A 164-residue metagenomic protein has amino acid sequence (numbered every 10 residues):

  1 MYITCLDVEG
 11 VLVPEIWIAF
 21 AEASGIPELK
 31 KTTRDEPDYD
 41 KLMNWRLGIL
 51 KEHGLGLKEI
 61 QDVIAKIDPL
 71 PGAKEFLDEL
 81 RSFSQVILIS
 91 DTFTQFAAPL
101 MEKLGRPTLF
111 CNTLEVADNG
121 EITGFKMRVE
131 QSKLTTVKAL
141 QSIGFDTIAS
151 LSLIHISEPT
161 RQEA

Functional and structural regions predicted by a protein language model:
Y2-D118: Alpha-helical substrate-recognition element adjacent to the catalytic core
E9, T123, L151: Short glycine-rich loop/turn motifs that provide flexible caps or phosphate-binding loops at active sites
L80-S82, Q141-G144, R161: Flexible, charged surface loops at secondary-structure boundaries
D91, A149-I154: Glycine-rich beta-to-alpha transition loops that act as phosphate-gripper elements at the mouths of alpha/beta enzyme
Q95-I148: Substrate-recognition "cap/lid" segment bordering the active-site pocket of phosphatases
I154-A164: Single conserved hydrophobic/aromatic residue that forms the stacking wall/gate of nucleotide- or nucleobase-binding
